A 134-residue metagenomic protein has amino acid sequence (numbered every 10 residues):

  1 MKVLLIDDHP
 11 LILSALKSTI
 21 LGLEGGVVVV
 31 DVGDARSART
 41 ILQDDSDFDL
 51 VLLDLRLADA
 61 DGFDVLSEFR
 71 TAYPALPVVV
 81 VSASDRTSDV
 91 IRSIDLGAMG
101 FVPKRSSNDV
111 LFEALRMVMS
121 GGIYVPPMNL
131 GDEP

Functional and structural regions predicted by a protein language model:
M1-I12, L16-I20, D31, V51: Conserved acidic segment of CheY-like receiver
D8, V81-D85, K104-S106: Conserved active-site segment of CheY-like receiver
G33-L50: Acidic, metal-coordinating helix/loop segments flanking the phosphotransfer/catalytic sites of two-component signaling
D34, D61-D64: Acidic catalytic/metal-coordinating carboxylates
D54-L55, S82: Active-site residues of response regulator receiver
A58: The feature encodes the CheY-like receiver
F63-A75: Short amphipathic alpha-helix used as the core "switch/output" element in two-component signaling
V90-D95, G100-P134: Short, flexible helix-to-coil linker/hinge segments that flank and couple to helix-turn-helix
